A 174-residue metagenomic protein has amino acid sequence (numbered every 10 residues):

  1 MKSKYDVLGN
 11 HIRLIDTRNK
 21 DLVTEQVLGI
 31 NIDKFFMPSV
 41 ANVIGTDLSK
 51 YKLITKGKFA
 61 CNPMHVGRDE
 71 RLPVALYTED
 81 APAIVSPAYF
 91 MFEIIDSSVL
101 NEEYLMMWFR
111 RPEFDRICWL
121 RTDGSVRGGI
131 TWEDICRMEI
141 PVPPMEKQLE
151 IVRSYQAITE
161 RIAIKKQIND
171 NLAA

Functional and structural regions predicted by a protein language model:
M1-N19, R137, P141-A174: Non-catalytic DNA-recognition/assembly elements of restriction-modification systems
K4-N62: Sequence-specific dsDNA recognition surfaces
H11, N101-E133: Short, positively charged
T24, V40, I44, E70-P73 (+4 more regions): Glycine-rich, flexible loop/turn motifs
K56, A60-R110: A short beta-sheet element
V74-Y77, L120-R121, R153-Y155, I168: "Short basic amphipathic alpha-helical interaction patches in structured regions
P82-A88, D123-V152, Q156: A short glycine-rich beta-alpha junction/loop motif
E93-D96, F109-E113, T122, V142 (+1 more regions): Generic hydrophobic/packing signal
